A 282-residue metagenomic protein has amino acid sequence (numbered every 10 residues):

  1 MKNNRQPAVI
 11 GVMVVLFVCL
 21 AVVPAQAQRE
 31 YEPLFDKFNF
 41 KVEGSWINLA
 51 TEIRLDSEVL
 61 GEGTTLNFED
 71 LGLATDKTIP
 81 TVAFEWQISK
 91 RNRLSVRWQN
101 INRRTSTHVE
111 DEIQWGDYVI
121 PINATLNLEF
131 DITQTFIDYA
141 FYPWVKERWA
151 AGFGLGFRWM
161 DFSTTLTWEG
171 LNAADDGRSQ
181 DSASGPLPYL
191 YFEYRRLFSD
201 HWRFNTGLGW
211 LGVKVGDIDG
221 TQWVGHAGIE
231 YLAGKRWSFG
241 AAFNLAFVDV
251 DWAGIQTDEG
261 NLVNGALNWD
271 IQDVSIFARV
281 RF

Functional and structural regions predicted by a protein language model:
M1-D36: Cleavable N-terminal export/targeting peptides
A27-I101, I271-R281: Short glycine/proline- and aromatic-enriched beta-strand/turn motifs that initiate or cap beta-hairpins
K37, K77-T81, I132-F136, A150 (+3 more regions): Transmembrane beta-barrel architecture of outer-membrane proteins
V42-G44, V82-W86, I137-F141, L155-F157 (+5 more regions): Residues on the lipid-exposed face of transmembrane beta-strands in outer-membrane beta-barrel proteins
V42-N48, V96-N100, F153-W159, Y194 (+3 more regions): Transmembrane beta-barrel strands of outer-membrane/channel proteins
A50-K77, N100-T133, M160-G185, V213-I218 (+2 more regions): Extracellular/periplasm-exposed beta-strand and loop segments of Gram-negative cell-envelope proteins, dominated by
R91-L94, E147-W149, D200-F204, R236-F239: Repeated loop/turn-to-beta-strand initiation elements of outer-membrane beta-barrel proteins
E147, L211-Q222: Solvent-exposed loop/turn segments connecting transmembrane beta-strands in outer-membrane beta-barrel proteins
